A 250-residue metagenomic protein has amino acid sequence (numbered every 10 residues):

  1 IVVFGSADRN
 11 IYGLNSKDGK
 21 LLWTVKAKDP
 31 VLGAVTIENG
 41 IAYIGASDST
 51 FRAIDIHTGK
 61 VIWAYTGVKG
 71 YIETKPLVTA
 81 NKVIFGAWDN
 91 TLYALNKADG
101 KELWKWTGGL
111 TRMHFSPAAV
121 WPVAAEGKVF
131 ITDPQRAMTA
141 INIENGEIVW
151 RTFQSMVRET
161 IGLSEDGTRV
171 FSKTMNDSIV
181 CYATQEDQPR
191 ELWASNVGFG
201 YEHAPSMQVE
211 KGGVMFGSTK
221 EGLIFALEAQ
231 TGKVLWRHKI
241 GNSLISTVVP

Functional and structural regions predicted by a protein language model:
V2, A42, V83, V129 (+2 more regions): Hydrophobic beta-strand positions that form the internal "hydrophobic ladder" of WD40/Gbeta-like beta-propeller blades
V3-G5, K17, G45: Glycine-rich phosphate/oxyanion-binding loops and their immediately adjacent helices within cytosolic catalytic domains
A7-D8, L21-E38, S47, V61-A80 (+7 more regions): Extracytoplasmic beta-rich repeat domains
N15-D18, D55-G59, N96-D99, N142-N145 (+2 more regions): Short loop/turn segments that connect beta-strands within beta-propeller blades
T132, T219-K220: Short, solvent-exposed loop/turn segments at conserved positions within beta-propeller repeat blades
V214, K220-L223, G232-V234, L244-S246: A short pocket-lining beta-strand/turn micro-motif at the edge of beta-sheets
